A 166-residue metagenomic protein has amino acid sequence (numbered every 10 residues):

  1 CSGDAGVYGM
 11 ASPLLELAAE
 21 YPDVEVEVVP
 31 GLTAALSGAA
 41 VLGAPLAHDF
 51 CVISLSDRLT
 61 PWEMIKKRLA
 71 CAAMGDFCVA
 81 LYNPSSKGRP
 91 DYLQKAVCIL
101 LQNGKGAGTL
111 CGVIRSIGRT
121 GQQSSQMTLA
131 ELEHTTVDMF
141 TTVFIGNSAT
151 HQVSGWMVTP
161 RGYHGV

Functional and structural regions predicted by a protein language model:
C1-S2, T142: Periplasmic-binding protein-like
S2-G75: Class I SAM-dependent methyltransferase SAM-binding "motif I" and its flanking Rossmann-like core
M74-V166: A contiguous loop/helix-start segment that scaffolds small-molecule binding in enzyme catalytic cores
